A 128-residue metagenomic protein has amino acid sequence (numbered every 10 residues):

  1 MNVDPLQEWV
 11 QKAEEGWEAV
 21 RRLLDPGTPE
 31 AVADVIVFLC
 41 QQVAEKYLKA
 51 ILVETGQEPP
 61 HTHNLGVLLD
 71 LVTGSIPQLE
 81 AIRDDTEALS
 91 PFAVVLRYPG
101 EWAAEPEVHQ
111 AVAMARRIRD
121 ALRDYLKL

Functional and structural regions predicted by a protein language model:
M1-L128: Terminal alpha-helical segments
